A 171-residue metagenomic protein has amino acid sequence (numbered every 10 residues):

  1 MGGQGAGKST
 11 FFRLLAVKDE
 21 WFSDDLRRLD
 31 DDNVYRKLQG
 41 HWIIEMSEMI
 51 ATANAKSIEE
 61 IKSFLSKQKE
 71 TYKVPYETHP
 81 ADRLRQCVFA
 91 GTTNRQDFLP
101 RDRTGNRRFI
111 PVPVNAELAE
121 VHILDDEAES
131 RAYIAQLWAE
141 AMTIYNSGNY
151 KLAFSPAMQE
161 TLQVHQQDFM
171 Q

Functional and structural regions predicted by a protein language model:
M1: Residues at the beta-strand->loop junction immediately N-terminal to the Walker
G5-K8: Conserved glycine(s) of the Walker
F11-F12: Post-Walker A alpha-helix
E20-L65, K69-Q171: Feature primarily recognizes SF3-like P-loop helicase cores of small DNA viruses
